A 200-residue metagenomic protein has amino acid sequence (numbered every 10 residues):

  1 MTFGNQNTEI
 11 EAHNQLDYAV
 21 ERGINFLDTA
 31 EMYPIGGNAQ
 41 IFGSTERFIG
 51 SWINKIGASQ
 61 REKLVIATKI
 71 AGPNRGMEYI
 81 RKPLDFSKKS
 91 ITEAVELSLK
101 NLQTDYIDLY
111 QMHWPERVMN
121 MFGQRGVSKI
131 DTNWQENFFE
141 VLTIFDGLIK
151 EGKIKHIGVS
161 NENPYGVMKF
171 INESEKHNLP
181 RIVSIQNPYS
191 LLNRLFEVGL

Functional and structural regions predicted by a protein language model:
M1-I10, M77-T92, S128-E136: Active-site mouth loops of central-metabolism enzymes
M1-K69, K89, D105, I144 (+1 more regions): N-terminal binding-site loop/beta-alpha segment at the start of enzyme catalytic domains that lines or forms
T2, E31-Y33, I70-N74, Q111-E116 (+2 more regions): Active-site-proximal loop/turn and secondary-structure-junction residues that shape catalytic pockets, frequently
N7-V20, F86-L102, F138, L142-T143 (+2 more regions): Short, acidic/polar
I10, P115-L200: Beta/alpha (TIM)-barrel catalytic core signal, keyed to glycine-rich beta->alpha loops juxtaposed to Asp/Glu that bind
N25-F26, K63-K69, N101, Y106-Q111 (+2 more regions): Structural preference for beta-strand elements that scaffold enzyme active sites
G36-Q40, G72-K88, V118-V127: Surface-exposed, active-site-proximal loop segments in enzymatic domains
L99-R125: Active-site groove signature of glycoside hydrolases
